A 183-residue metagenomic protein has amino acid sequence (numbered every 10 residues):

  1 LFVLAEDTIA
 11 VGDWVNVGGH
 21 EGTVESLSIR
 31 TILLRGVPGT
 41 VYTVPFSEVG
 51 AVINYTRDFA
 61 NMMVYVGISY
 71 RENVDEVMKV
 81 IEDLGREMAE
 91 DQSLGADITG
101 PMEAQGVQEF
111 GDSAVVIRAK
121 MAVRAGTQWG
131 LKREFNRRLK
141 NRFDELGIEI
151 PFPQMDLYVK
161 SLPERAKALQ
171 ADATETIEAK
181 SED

Functional and structural regions predicted by a protein language model:
F2-T99, V115: Soluble accessory domains appended to multi-pass membrane transport proteins
E72, E82, E90-D183: Solvent-exposed, non-transmembrane regulatory segments of membrane-associated proteins
